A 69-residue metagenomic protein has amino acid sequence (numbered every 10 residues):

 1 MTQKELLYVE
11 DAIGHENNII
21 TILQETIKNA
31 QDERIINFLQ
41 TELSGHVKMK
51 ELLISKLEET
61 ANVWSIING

Functional and structural regions predicted by a protein language model:
M1-G69: His/Met- and acidic-residue-enriched segments that coordinate or traffic transition-metal cofactors and support
